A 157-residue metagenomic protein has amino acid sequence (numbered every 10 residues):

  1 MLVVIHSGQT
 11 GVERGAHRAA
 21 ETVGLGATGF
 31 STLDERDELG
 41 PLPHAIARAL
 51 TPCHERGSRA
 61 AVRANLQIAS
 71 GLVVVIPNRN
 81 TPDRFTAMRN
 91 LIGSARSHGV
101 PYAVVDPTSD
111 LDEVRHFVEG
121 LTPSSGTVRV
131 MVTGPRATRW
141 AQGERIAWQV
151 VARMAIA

Functional and structural regions predicted by a protein language model:
L2-R129, T133-A155: Acidic/glycine-enriched connector segments
